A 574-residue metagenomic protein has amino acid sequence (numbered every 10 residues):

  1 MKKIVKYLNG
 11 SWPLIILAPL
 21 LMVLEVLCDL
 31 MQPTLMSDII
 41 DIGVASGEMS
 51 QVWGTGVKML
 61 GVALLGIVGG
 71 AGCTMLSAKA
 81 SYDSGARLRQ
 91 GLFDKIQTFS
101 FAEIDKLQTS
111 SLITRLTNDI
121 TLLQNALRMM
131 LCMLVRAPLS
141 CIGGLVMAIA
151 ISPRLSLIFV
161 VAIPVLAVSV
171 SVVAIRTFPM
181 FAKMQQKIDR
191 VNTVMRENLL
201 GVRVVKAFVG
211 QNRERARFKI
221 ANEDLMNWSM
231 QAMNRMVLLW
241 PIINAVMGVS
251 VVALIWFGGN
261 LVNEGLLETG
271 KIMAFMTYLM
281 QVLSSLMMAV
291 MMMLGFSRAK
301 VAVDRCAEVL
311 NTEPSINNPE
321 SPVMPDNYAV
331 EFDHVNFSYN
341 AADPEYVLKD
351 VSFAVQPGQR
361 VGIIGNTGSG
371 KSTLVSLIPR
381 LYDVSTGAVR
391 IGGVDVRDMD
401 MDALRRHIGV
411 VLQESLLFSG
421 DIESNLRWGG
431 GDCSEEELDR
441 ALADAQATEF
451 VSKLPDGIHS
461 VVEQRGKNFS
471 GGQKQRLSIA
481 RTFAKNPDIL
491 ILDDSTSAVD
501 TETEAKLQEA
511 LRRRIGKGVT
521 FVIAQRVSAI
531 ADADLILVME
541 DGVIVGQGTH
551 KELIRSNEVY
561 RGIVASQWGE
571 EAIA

Functional and structural regions predicted by a protein language model:
M1-G10, L112: A short amphipathic helical element positioned immediately N-terminal to and/or at the very start of a transmembrane
N9-G72, L76, I149-R154, G265-T269 (+1 more regions): Transmembrane helix-loop-helix hairpins at lipid-water interfaces of multipass membrane proteins, especially the type-1
S37, L65-V68, L131-A174, M226 (+1 more regions): A hydrophobic transmembrane-helix motif
A45-G47, Y82, Q90-T114, N118-I120 (+6 more regions): Short intracellular "coupling" helices and adjacent cytoplasmic loop segments at the cytosolic face of multi-pass
I96, F218, C306, F332-H334 (+1 more regions): Conserved catalytic Walker-motif region of ABC-type ATPase nucleotide-binding domains
T98-A102, N118-L127, L131, V135 (+6 more regions): An intracellular "coupling" helix at the cytosolic face of ABC transporter transmembrane type-1 domains
K187, L200, K206, G210 (+2 more regions): Cytosolic ends of transmembrane helices, especially the final helix of ABC transmembrane type-1 domains
P325-A574: ABC-type nucleotide-binding domain
